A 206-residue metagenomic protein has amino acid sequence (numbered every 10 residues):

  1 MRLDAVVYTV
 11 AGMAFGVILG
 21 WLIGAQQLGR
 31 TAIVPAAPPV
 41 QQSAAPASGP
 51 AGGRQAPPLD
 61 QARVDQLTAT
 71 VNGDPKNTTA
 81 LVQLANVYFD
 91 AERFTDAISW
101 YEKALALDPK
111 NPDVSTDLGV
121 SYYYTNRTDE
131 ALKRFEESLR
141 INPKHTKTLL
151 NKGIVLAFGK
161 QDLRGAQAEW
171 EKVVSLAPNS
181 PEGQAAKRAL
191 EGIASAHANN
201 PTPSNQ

Functional and structural regions predicted by a protein language model:
M1-Q66: Long, contiguous interaction/recruitment modules in multidomain scaffold/adaptor proteins
A69-T70, K103-A104, E137-S138, K172-V173: Canonical positions in the second alpha-helix
G73-D74, L107, I141-N142, G159 (+1 more regions): Structural marker of alpha-solenoid helical repeat scaffolds
T78-T79, P112-D113, T146-K147, P181-E182: Helix-start (N-cap) detector for alpha-helical repeat units in TPR-like alpha-solenoids, especially tetratricopeptide
Q83, D117, N151-K152, A185-A189: Canonical tetratricopeptide repeat
N86, V120, I154-V155, G192: Residue-level recognition of tetratricopeptide repeat
F89, Y123, A157-F158: Position-specific recognition of the canonical hydrophobic site in helix A of tetratricopeptide repeat
